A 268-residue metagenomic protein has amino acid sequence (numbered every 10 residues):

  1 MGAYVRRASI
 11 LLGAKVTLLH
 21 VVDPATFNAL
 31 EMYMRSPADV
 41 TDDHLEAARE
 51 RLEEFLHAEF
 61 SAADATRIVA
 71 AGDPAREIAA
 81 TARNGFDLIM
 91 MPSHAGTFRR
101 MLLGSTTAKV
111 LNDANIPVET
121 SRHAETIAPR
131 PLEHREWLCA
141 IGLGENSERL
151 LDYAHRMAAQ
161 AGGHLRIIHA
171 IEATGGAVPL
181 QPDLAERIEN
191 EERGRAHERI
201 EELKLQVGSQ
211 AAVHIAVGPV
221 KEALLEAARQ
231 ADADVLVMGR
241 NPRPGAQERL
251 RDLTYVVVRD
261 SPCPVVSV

Functional and structural regions predicted by a protein language model:
M1-R35, R135-Q181, G208-A212, D260: Small/aliphatic-rich secondary-structure junction motif
R7, D23, L56-I89, K204-L236 (+1 more regions): Structural beta-alpha unit
T17-L19, T66-A70, E119, R166-I168 (+2 more regions): General small-molecule cofactor/ligand-binding pocket signal
S36-E50, L184-E198: A short acidic, glycine-rich active-site loop that binds or catalyzes chemistry on phosphate/adenosine moieties
L88-K109, V235-D260: Glycine-rich, Arg-bearing micro-motifs that act as flexible, cationic patches
M91-S93, P117-A124, G239, V265-V268: Short beta-strand elements of ligand-binding domains
T107-I127: Short, structured interface segments
R166, H214-A231, P244-V268: Internal alpha/beta domain cores that form substrate/cofactor-binding pockets in large enzymes and binding proteins
